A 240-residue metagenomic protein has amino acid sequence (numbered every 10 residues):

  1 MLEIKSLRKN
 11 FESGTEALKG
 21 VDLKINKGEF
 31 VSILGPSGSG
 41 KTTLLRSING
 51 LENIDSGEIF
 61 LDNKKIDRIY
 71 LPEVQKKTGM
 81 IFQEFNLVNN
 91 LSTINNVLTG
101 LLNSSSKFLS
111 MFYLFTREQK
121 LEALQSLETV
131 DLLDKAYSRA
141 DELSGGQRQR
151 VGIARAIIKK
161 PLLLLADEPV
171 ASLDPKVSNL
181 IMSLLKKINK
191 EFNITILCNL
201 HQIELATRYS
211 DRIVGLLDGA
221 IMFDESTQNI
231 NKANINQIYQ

Functional and structural regions predicted by a protein language model:
N49: Helix-to-loop junction immediately C-terminal to a conserved catalytic motif
K65-G79, F112-R117, I230: ABC ATPase NBD coupling module
S105, L109-D134: Conserved ABC ATPase "signature" region
R139-L143, Q147-Q149: Conserved ABC ATPase signature
L164-D167: Catalytic Walker B motif of ABC-type/P-loop ATPase nucleotide-binding domains
P175-V177: Helix N-cap at the start of a conserved alpha-helix in ABC-type nucleotide-binding domains
